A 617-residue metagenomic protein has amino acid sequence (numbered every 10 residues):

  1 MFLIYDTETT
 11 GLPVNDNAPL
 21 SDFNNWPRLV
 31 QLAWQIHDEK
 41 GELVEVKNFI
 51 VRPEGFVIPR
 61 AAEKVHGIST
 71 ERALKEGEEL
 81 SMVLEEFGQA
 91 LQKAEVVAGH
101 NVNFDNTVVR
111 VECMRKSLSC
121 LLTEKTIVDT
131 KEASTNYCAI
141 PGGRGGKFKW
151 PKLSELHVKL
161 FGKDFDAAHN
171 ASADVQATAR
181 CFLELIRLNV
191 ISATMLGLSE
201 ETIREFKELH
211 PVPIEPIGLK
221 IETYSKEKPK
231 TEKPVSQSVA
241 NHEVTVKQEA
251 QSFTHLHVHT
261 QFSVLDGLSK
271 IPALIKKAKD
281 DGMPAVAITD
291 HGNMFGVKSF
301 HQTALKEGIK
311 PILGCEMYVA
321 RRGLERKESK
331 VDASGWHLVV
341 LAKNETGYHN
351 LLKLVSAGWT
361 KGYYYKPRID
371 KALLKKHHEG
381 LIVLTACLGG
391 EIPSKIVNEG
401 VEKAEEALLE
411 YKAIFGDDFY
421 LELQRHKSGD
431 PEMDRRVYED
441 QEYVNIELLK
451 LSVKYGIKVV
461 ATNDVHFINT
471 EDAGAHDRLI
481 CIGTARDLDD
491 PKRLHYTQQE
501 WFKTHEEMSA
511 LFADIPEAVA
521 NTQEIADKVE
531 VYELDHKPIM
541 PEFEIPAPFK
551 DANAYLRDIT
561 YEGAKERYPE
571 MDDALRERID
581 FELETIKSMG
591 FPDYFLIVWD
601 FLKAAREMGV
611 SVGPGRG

Functional and structural regions predicted by a protein language model:
M1-L3: Extreme N-terminal starter segment of soluble prokaryotic enzymes
T7-N15, L20, Q261, H466-N469: Short acidic, Gly/Ser-rich segments with clustered Asp/Glu that frequently serve as metal-coordination loops in enzyme
E8, A33-Q35, I50, N101-V102 (+7 more regions): Anionic group-transfer/hydrolysis microenvironments
N15, N25-T70, G88-H210: Metal-dependent phosphoesterase core characteristic of DEDDh/y 3'-5' exonuclease domains
N15-A33, G474-T484: A short alpha/beta connector and helix-capping loop motif
R72-L74, G99, A167-A168, A285-T289 (+1 more regions): Short catalytic-loop micro-motif centered on adjacent basic/acidic residues
K75-E85, G400-A404: Glycine-rich, highly charged phosphate/nucleotide-binding loops
L118-L121, R204-R616: Phosphodiester-processing cores and adjacent nucleic acid-binding clamps
